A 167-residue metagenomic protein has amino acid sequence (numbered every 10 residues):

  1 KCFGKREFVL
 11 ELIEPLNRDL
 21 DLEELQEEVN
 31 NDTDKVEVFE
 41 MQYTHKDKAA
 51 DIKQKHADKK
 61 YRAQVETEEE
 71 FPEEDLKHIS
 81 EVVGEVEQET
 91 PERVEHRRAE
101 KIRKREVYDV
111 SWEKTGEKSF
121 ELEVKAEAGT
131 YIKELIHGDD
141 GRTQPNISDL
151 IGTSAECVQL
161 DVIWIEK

Functional and structural regions predicted by a protein language model:
K1-K167: Non-catalytic RNA-recognition surface used by pseudouridine synthases
